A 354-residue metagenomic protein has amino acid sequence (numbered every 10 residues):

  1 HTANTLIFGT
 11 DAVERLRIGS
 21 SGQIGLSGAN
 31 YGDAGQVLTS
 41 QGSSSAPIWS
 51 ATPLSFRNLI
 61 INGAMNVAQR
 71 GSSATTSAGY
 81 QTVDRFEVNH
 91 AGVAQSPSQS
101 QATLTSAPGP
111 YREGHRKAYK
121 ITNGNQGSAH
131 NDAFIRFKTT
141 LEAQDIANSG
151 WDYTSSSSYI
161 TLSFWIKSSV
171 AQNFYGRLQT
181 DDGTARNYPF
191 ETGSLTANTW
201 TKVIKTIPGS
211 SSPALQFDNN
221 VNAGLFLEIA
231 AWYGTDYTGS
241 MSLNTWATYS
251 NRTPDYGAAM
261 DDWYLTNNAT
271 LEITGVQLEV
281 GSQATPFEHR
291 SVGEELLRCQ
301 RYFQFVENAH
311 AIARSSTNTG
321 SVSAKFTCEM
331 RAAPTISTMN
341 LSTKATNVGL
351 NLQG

Functional and structural regions predicted by a protein language model:
H1-T5, G9-N58, V221, L243-G257: Extracellular repetitive beta-rich solenoid segments
T52-G354: Extracellular and organelle-lumenal recognition/adhesion modules and their flexible linkers in secreted
